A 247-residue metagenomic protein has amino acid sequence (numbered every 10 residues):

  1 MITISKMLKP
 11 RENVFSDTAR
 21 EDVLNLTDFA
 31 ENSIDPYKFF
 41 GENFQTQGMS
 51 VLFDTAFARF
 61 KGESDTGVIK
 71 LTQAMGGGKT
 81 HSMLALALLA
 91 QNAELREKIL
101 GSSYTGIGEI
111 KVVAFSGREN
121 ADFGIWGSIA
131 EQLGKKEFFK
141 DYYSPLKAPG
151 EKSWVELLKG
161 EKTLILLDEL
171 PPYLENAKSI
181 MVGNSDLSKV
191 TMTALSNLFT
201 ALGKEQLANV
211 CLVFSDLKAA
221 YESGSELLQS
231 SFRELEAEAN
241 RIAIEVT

Functional and structural regions predicted by a protein language model:
M1-G77, S230-T247: Walker A/P-loop-proximal flanking segment of P-loop NTPase domains
E21, T105-F123, T200-K204, A208-T247: Conserved P-loop NTPase catalytic core
N32-P36, E109-L146, P171-S185: Conserved P-loop NTPase mechanochemical-coupling segment
R59-K70, L88-L95, I110-V112, W126 (+1 more regions): Intein modules and their embedded homing endonuclease domains
E63, N92-E97, K136, I180 (+2 more regions): Secondary-structure transition/capping motifs at alpha-helix termini and the adjoining loop/turn into the next element
S82, L86: Hydrophobic positions on the alpha1 helix immediately C-terminal to the Walker A/P-loop
A87-G117, E137-P149, L187-T193: Flexible phosphate/Mg2+-sensing switch loops adjacent to catalytic phosphate-binding sites
E137-P171, A177-K178, K189-E205: Mid-core helix/loop region of P-loop NTP-binding domains shared across ATPases and GTPases
